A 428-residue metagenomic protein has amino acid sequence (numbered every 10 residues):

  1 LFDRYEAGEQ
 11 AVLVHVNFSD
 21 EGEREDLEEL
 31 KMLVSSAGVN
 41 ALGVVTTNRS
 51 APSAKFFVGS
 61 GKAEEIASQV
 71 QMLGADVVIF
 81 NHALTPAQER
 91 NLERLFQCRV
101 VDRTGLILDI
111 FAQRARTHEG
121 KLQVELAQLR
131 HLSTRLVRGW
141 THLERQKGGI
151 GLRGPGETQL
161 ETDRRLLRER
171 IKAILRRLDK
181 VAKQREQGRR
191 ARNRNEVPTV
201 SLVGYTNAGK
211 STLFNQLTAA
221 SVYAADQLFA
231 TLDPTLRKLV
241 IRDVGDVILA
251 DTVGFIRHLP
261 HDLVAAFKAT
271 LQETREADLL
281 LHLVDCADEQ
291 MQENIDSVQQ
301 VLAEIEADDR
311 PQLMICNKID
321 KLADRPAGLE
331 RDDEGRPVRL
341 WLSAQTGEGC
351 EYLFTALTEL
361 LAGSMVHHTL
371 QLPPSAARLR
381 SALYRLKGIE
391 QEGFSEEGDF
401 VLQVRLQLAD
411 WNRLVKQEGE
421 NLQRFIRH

Functional and structural regions predicted by a protein language model:
L1-I107, L422-Q423, R427-H428: N-terminal accessory targeting/assembly segments
L1-L13, K31, T134-A208, F214-N215 (+2 more regions): C-terminal-of-GTPase-core extension/linker across diverse P-loop GTPases
L13-N17, V44-T47, I79-N81, H282-D285 (+3 more regions): Conserved beta-strand segments of the P-loop GTPase G domain that flank and frequently precede/overlap
N17-E21, R49-A51, A83-P86, G105-L108 (+6 more regions): Conserved nucleotide-binding/hydrolysis micro-motifs of P-loop NTPases
N17-G22, P52-F56, R114-E119, T158-Q159 (+4 more regions): Flexible beta-alpha connector loops of hexameric P-loop NTPases
E25-S35, N40, A63, A67-M72 (+4 more regions): Conserved C-terminal guanine-recognition region of P-loop GTPase G domains, centered on the G4
G105-V124: Short alpha-helix plus adjacent loop in nuclease-associated cores
R185, A191-P198, Q216-I248, I256-A269 (+2 more regions): Switch I (effector-binding) loop of TRAFAC-class P-loop GTPase G-domains
